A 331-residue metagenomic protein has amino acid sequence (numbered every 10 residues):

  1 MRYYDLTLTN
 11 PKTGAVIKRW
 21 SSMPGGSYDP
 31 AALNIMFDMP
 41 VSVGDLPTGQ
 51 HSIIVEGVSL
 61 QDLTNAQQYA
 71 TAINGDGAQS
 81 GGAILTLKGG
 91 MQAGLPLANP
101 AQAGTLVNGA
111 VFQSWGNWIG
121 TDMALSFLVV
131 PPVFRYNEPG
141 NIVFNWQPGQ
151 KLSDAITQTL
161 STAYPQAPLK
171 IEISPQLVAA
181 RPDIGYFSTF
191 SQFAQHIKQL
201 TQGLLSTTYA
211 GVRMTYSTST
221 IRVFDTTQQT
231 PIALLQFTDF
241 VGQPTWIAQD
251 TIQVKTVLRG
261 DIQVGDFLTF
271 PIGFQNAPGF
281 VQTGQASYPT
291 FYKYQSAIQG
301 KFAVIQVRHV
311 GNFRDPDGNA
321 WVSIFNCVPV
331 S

Functional and structural regions predicted by a protein language model:
M1-G77, V130-F134, Q236-S331: Juxtamembrane "anchor/assembly" segments of surface/extracellular structural proteins
S22-A32, A101-A103, H196-T207: Short, solvent-exposed secondary-structure boundary motifs
N34-F37, V41, L85-L87, L169-I171 (+2 more regions): Generic structural motif
Q61-Q166: Surface-exposed cap/loop segments at beta↔alpha junctions
V107, A210, G300: Residues that flank catalytic or metal-binding motifs in active/ligand-binding sites
N117-I232: Charged- and aromatic-enriched interaction segments used to assemble and dock large macromolecular complexes
